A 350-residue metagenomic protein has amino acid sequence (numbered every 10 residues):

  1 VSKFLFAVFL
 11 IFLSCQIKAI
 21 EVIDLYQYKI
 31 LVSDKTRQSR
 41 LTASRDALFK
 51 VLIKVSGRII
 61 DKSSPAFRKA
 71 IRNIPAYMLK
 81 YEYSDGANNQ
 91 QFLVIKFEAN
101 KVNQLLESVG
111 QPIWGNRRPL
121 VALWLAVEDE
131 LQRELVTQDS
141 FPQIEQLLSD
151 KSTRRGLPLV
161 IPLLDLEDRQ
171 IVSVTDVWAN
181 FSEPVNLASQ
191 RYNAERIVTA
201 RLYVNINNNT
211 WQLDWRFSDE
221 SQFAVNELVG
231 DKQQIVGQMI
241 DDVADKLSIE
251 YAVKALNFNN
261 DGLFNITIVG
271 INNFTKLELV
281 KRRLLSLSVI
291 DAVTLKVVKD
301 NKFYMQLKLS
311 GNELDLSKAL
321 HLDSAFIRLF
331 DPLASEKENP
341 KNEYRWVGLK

Functional and structural regions predicted by a protein language model:
S2-V8: Sec-dependent signal peptide recognition, specifically the positively charged N-region followed immediately by
S14-Q16: N-terminal signal peptide c-region/cleavage motif recognized by signal peptidases
V22-S33, S189-G237, N342-L349: Amphipathic beta-strand/beta-sheet edge segments enriched in Tyr/Trp
L31-K35, K96-V102, A126-E130, L164 (+5 more regions): Solvent-exposed coil/turn segments that connect beta secondary-structure elements in extracytoplasmic/periplasmic
T42-G57, V94-F97, L106-I113, T153-P158 (+5 more regions): C-terminal/domain-edge helix-coil "capping" segments
R45-A66, P119, L123-W178, V280-S310 (+1 more regions): N-terminal segment of the mature soluble domain
K62-A126, E134-D139, Q143: Signal peptide-directed extracytoplasmic domains
I74-Y83, V160-L163, D176-T210, L320-D323 (+1 more regions): A short, hydrophobic beta-strand-centered structural micro-motif
